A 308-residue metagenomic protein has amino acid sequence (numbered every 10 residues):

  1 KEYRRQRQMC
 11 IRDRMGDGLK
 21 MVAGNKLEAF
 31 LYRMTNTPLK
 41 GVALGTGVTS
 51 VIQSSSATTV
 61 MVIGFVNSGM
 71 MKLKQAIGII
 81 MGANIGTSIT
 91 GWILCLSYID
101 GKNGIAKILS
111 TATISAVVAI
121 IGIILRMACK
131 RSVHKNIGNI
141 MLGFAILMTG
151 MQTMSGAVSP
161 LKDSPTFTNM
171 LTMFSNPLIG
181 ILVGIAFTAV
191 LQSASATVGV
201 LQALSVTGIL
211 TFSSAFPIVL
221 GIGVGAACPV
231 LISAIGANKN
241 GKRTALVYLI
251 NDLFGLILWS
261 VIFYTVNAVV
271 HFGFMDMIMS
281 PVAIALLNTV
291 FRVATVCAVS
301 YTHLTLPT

Functional and structural regions predicted by a protein language model:
K1-R7, H303, T308: Single conserved hydrophobic/aromatic residue that forms the stacking wall/gate of nucleotide- or nucleobase-binding
R4-P38, I140-L182, A186: Helix-loop-helix hairpins and the membrane-proximal interhelical loops of multi-pass alpha-helical transport proteins
L19-G47, M61, V66-N67, G199-L204: Membrane-embedded helical hairpins/re-entrant loop segments and their flanking transmembrane helices within multi-pass
N25, R33, T37, G45 (+11 more regions): Alpha-helical transmembrane segments of multi-pass membrane proteins, especially transporters and channels
T37-M61, P177-V200: Hydrophobic alpha-helical transmembrane segments of multi-pass integral membrane proteins, predominantly secondary
T49, M61-A83, G91-T113, T188-A226 (+3 more regions): Membrane-interfacial helix-loop connectors
V51-S56, I77-I93, T111-V118, L147 (+5 more regions): Membrane-embedded alpha-helical segments of transport systems, primarily multispan ion/solute transporters
N238, F263, N267-G273, A283-L287 (+1 more regions): Membrane-interfacial segments at transmembrane helix termini in multi-pass membrane proteins
